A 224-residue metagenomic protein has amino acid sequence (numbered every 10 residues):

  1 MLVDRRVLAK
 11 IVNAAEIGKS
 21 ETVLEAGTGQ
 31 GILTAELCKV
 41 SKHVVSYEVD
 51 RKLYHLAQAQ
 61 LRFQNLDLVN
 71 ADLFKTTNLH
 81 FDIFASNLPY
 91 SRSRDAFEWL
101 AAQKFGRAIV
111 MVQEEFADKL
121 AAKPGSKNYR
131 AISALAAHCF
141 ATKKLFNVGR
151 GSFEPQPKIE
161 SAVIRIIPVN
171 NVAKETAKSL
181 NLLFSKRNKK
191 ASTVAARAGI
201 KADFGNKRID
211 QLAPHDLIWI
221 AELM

Functional and structural regions predicted by a protein language model:
M1-L182: Catalytic cores of RNA-modifying enzymes
R6-V7, E16, E21-T22, K39 (+2 more regions): SAM-dependent transferase fold signal centered on methyltransferase-like domains, encompassing both Class I
V40, K123, R197-A198, L223: Active-site catalytic microenvironments for nucleophilic, acid-base chemistry
S152, I159-A221: An accessory alpha-helical subdomain
